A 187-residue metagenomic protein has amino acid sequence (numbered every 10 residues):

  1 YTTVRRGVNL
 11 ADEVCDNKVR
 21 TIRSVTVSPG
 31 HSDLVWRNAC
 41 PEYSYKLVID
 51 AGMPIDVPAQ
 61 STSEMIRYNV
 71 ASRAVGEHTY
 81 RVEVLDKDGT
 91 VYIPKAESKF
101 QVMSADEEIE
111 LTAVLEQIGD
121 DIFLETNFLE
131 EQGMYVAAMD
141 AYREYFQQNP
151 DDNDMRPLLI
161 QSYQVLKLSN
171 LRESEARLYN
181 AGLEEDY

Functional and structural regions predicted by a protein language model:
Y1-L115: Long, contiguous interaction/recruitment modules in multidomain scaffold/adaptor proteins
E116-Y187: Alpha-helical protein-protein interaction scaffolds
